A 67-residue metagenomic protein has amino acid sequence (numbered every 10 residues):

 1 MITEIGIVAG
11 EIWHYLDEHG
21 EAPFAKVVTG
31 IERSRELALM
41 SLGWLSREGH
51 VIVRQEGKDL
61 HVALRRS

Functional and structural regions predicted by a protein language model:
M1, W13, T29-G30: A generic structural signal for short
I2-A9, V53-S67: Short, cationic-aromatic polyanion-contact patches
A9-L16: Hydrophobic residues on short alpha-helical segments
E18-I31: Short acidic, hydrophobic short linear motifs in intrinsically disordered regions
R33-W44: Short amphipathic alpha-helical interaction segments
G49: Glycine-centered, phosphate/nucleic-acid-interacting loop/turn motifs that mediate DNA/RNA or nucleotide
